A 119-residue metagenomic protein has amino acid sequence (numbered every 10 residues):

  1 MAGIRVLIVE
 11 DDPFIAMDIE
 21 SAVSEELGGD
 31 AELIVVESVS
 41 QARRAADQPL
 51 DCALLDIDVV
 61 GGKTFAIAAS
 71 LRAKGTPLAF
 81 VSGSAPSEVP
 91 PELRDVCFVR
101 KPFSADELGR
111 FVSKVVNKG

Functional and structural regions predicted by a protein language model:
E10: Conserved acidic carboxylate
P13-I34: Two-component/phosphorelay signaling modules centered on CheY-like receiver
I34-C52: Acidic, metal-coordinating helix/loop segments flanking the phosphotransfer/catalytic sites of two-component signaling
D56: Active-site residues of response regulator receiver
G62-T76: Short amphipathic alpha-helix used as the core "switch/output" element in two-component signaling
V81-G83: Hydrophobic/aromatic residues positioned on beta-strands within the core alpha/beta folds
K101: A Lys-centered signature of the CheY-like receiver
S104: Receiver (REC) domain switch/active-site region of two-component response regulators
